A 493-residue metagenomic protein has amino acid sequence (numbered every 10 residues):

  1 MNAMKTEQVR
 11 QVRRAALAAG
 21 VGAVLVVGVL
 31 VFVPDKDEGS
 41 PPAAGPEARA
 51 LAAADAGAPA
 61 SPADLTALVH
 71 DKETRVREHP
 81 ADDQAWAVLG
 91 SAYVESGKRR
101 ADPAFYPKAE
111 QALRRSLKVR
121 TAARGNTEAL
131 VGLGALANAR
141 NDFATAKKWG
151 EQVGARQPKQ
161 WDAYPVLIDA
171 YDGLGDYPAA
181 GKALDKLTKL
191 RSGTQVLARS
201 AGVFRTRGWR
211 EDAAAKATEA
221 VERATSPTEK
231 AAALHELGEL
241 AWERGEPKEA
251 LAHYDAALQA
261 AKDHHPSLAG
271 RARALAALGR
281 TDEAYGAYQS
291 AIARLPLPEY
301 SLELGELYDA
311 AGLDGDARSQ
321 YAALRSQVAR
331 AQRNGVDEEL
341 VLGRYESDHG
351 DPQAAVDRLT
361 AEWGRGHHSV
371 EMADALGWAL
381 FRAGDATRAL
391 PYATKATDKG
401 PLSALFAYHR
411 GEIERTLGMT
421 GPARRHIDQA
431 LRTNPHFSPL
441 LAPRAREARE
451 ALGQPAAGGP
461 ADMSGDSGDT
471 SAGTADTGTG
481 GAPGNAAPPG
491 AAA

Functional and structural regions predicted by a protein language model:
M1-T121, G125, P435, P439-A486 (+1 more regions): N-terminal leader/linker segments that initiate helical-solenoid repeat arrays
R77, K118-T121, Q152-Q157, D185-R191 (+7 more regions): Solenoid-like repeat scaffolds
S91, E95-K98, A135, D169 (+8 more regions): Residue-level recognition of tetratricopeptide repeat
R124-L130, R156-Y164, R191-R199, S226-L234 (+5 more regions): Generic helix N-cap/helix-start motif at coil->alpha-helix transitions
